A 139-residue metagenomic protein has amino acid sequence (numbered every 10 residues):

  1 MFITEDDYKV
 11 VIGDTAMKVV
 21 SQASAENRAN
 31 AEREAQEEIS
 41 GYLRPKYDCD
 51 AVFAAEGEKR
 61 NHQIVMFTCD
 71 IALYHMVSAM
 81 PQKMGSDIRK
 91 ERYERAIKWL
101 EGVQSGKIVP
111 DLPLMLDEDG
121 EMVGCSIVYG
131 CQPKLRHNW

Functional and structural regions predicted by a protein language model:
M1-I64, M122-W139: Conserved short "hinge" loops at termini or chain/domain junctions
E34, E38, F67, I71-H75 (+1 more regions): Generic beta-strand or strand-like secondary-structure segments
P45, N61-G85: Ordered, amphipathic secondary-structure segments that act as subunit-interaction surfaces in large macromolecular
Y74-W139: Short loop/turn elements at secondary-structure junctions
